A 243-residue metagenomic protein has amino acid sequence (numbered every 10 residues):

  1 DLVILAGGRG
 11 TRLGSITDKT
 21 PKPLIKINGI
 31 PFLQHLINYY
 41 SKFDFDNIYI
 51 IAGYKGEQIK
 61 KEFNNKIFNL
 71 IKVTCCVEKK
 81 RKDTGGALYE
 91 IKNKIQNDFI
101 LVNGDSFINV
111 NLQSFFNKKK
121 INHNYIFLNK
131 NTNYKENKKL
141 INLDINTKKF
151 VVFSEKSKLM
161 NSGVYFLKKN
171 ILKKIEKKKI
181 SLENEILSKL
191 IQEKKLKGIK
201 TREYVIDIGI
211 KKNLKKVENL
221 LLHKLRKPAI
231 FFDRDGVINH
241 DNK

Functional and structural regions predicted by a protein language model:
D1, D46-I48, K72, D98 (+2 more regions): Residues at the starts of beta-strands that form the adenosine-phosphate
D1-E57: N-terminal glycine-rich phosphate-binding loop and ensuing alpha1 helix
D1-L2, K227-A229: Extreme N-terminal starter segment of soluble prokaryotic enzymes
N28, Y54, K79, E203 (+1 more regions): Short beta->alpha linker loops
K60-L140, D144: Conserved beta-loop-beta/alpha segment of the NTase-like Rossmann-fold superfamily that binds/positions NTPs
F99-I100, F107, Q113-N117, N131-K135 (+1 more regions): Catalytic-core segments of class I nucleotidyltransferases/pyrophosphorylases that form NMP-activated intermediates
N146-T147, D235: Residue-level recognition of short loop/turn positions
P228-K243: Active-site neighborhood of HAD-like aspartate-dependent phosphohydrolases
